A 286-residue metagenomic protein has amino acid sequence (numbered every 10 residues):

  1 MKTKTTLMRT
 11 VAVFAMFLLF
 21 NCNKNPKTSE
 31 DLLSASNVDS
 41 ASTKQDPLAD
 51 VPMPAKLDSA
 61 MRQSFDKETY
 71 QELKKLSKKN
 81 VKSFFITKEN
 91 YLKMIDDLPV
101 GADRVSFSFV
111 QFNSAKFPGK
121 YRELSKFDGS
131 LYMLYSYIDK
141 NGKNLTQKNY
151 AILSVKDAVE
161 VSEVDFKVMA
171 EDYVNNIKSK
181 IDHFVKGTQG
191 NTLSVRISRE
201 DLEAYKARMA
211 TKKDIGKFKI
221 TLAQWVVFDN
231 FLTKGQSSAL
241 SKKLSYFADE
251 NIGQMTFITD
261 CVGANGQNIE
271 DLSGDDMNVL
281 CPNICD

Functional and structural regions predicted by a protein language model:
K2-V11: Bacterial N-terminal signal peptides that target proteins for export
V13-F17: Hydrophobic alpha-helical targeting segments used for export or membrane insertion
L18-C22: C-terminal motif of bacterial Sec signal peptides marking the signal peptidase cleavage site
N25-D286: Detector for the mature cores of small, proteolytically processed and post-translationally modified peptide effectors
